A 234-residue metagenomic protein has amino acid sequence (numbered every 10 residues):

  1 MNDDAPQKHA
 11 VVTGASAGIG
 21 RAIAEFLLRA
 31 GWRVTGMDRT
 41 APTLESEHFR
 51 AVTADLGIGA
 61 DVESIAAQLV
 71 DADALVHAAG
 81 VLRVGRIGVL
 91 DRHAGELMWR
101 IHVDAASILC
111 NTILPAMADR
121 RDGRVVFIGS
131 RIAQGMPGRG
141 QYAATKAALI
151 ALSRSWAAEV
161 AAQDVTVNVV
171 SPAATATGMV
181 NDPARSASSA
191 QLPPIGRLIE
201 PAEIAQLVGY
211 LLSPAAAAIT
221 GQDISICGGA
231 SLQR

Functional and structural regions predicted by a protein language model:
S16-A17: Conserved glycine-rich cofactor-binding loop
V81, G88-I108, D122, V126 (+2 more regions): Catalytic Tyr-X3-Lys loop
L82-E96, G138-Q141, M179-P183: Conserved mid-core segment of classical short-chain dehydrogenase/reductases
C110, T145, S153: Active-site helix of classical SDR
P115, A158-E159, A217: Alpha-helical segment proximal to the catalytic Tyr-Lys
A161, T166, I219-G221: Short, small/polar-rich loop/turn modules that mediate ligand/substrate recognition or access, typified
P193-I204, A215: A conserved structural motif in NAD(P)-dependent oxidoreductases
T220-R234: Short C-terminal tail/terminal secondary-structure segment of NAD(P)H-dependent dehydrogenase/reductase domains
